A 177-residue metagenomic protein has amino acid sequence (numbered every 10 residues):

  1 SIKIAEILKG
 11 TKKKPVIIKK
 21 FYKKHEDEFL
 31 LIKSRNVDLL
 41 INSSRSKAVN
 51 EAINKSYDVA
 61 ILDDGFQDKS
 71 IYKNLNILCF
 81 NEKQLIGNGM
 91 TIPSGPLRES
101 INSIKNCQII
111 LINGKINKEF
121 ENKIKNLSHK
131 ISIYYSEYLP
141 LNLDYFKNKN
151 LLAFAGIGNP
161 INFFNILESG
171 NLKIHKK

Functional and structural regions predicted by a protein language model:
S1-K24: Walker A (P-loop) phosphate-binding motif
I2, E6, G10, S34 (+3 more regions): Short, well-ordered alpha-helices that flank and scaffold nucleotide-derived cofactor binding pockets
K13, K23-S128: Phosphate/Mg2+-binding loops and adjacent switch elements in nucleotide/diphosphate-handling enzyme cores
V16-I18, L78, N150-F154: Conserved beta-strand elements of the Class I
I17, L39-I41, Y135, K176-K177: A structural preference for short, hydrophobic beta-strand core positions in alpha/beta folds
L85-K177: C-terminal accessory "lid"/substrate-recognition subdomains
